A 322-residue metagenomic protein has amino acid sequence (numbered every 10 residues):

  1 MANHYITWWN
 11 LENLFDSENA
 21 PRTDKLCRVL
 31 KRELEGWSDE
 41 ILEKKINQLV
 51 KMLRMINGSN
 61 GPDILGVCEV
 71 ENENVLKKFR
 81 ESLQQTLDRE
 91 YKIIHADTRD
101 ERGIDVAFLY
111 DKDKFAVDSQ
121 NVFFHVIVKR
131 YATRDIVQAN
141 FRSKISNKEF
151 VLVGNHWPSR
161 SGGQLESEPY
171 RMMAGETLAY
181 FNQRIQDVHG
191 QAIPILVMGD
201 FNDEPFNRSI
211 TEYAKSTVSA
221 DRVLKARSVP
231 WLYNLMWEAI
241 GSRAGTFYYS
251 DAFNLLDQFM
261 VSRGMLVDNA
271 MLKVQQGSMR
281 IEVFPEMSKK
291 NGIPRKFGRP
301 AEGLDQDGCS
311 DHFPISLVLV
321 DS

Functional and structural regions predicted by a protein language model:
M1-E90, I94-R99, I104, K290-I293 (+2 more regions): N-terminal, active-site-proximal structural segment of metallo-dependent hydrolase catalytic domains
W9-L11, W37, L42-K45, L49-K77 (+6 more regions): Active-site beta-strand/loop signature of hydrolases that rely on acidic residues for catalysis
R22, V29, L152-Y170: Active-site His/acidic residue clusters
V50, R130-F141, G175-Q183: A Trp-anchored, charged/polar loop motif used as the substrate-binding/catalytic surface of acyl/ester-handling
G66-E149, N155-P158: Structured beta-strand-rich core segments of catalytic domains in phosphoester-bond hydrolases
N74-V75, R102, S161-G163, E204-R208 (+1 more regions): Extracytoplasmic/secreted cell-surface and envelope-processing proteins
S119-N121, G162-S167, R208-I210: A short secondary-structure junction signal
N140, R184-L196, N202-S322: Metal-dependent phosphoester-hydrolase catalytic domains
